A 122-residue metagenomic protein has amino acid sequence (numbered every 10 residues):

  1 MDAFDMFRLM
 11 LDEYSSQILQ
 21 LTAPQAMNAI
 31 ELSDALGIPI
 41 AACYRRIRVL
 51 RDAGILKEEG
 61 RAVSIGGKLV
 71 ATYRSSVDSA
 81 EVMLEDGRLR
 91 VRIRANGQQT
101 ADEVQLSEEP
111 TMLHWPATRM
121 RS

Functional and structural regions predicted by a protein language model:
A3-D12, N28, R61-L84: Short, cationic-aromatic polyanion-contact patches
I18, E31-A35, L50: A short acidic, leucine-rich amphipathic alpha-helix
L19-Q25: Short helix-to-turn junction characteristic of helix-turn-helix DNA-binding domains, especially the helix
G54-I55, G60: Glycine-centered, phosphate/nucleic-acid-interacting loop/turn motifs that mediate DNA/RNA or nucleotide
V77-S122: Amphipathic alpha-helical dimerization/coiled-coil segments that flank or bridge DNA-binding/regulatory modules
